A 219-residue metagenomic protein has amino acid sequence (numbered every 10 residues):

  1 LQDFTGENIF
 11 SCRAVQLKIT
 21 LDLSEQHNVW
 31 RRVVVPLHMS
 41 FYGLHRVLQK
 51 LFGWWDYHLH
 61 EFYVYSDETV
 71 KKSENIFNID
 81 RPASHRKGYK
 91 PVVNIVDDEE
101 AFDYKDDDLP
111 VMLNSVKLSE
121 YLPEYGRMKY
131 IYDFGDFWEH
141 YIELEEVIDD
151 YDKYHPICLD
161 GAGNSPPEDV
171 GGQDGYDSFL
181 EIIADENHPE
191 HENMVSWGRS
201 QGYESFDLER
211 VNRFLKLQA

Functional and structural regions predicted by a protein language model:
L1-A219: Short linear regulatory motifs enriched in tryptophan with gly/pro/ser
